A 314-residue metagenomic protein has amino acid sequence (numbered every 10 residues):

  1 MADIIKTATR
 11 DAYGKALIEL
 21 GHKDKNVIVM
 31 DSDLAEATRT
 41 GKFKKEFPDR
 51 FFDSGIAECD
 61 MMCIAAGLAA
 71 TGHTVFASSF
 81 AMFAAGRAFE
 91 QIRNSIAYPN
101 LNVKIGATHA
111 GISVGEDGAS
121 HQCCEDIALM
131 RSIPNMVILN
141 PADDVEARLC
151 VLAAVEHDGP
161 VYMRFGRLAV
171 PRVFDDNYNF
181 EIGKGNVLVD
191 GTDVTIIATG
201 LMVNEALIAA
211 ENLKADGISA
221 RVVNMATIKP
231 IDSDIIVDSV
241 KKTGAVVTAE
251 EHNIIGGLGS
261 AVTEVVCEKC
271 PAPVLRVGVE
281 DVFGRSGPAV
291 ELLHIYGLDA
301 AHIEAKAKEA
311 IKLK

Functional and structural regions predicted by a protein language model:
M1-R164, A169, H302: Thiamine diphosphate
D11, K23-N26, L34-K45, V114-G115 (+1 more regions): Thiamine diphosphate
